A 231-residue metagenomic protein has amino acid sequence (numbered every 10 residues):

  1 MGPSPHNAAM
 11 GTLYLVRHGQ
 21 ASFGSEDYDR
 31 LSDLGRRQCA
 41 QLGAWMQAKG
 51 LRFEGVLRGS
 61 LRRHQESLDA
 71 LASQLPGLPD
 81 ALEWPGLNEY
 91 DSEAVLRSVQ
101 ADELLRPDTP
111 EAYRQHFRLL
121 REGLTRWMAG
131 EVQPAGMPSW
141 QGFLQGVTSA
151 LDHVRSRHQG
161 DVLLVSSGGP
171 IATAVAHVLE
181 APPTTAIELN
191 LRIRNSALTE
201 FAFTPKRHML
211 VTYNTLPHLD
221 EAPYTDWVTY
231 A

Functional and structural regions predicted by a protein language model:
G2, N7, G43-L119: Phosphate-coordination/substrate-recognition cap region in phosphate-metabolizing enzymes
G2-A9, N88-A112, Q141, S156-D161 (+1 more regions): Acidic, low-complexity terminal tails and accessory targeting/binding regions of phosphate-metabolizing enzymes
T12-Y14, G19-S73, G136-L144: Loop-to-helix element that buttresses phosphate recognition and phosphoryl-transfer chemistry
G19, G168, N214-L216: Active-site metal-binding loops of divalent metal-dependent hydrolases
K49-L51, V154-Q159: Glycine-rich phosphate-binding loop signature in dinucleotide/nucleotide-binding domains
P107-G142: Short glycine/proline- and acidic residue-enriched helix-loop micro-motifs that form flexible lids or anion-recognition
L163-V165: ATP-dependent carboxylate-activation loops
G168-A172, T204: GST superfamily/GST-like fold recognition
